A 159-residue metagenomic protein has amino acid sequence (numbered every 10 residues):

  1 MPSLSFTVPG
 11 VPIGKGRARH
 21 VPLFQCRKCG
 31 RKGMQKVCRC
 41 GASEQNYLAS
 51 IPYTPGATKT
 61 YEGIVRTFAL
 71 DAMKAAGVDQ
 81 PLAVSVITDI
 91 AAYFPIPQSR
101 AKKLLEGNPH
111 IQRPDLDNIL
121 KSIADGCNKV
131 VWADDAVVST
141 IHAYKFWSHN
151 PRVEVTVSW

Functional and structural regions predicted by a protein language model:
M1-W159: Acidic, proline/glycine-enriched N-terminal capping motif
